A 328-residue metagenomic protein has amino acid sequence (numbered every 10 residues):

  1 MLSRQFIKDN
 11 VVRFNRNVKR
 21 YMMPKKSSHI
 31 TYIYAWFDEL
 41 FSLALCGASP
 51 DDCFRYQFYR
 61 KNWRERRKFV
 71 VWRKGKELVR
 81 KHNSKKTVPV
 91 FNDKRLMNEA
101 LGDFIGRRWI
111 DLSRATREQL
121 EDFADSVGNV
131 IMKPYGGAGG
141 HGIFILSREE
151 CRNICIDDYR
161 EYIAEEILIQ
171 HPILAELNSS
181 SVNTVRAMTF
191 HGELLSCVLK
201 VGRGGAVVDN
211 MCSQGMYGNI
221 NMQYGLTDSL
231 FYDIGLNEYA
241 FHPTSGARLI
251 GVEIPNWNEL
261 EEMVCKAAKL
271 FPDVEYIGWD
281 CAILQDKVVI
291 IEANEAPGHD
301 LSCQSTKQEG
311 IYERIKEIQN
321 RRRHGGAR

Functional and structural regions predicted by a protein language model:
D9-D122: Conserved N-proximal alpha/beta basic substrate-recognition cap immediately N-terminal to, or forming the N-lobe
V12, A240-C265, K269-Y276, I283-R328: C-terminal active-site "lid" helix and adjoining low-complexity regulatory extension at the edge of ATP-using catalytic
E77-V185: Active-site nucleotide/adenylate-binding loops and adjacent lid/helix of ATP-dependent enzymes
V130, E193-L195, V289-I291: Protein kinase-like catalytic core scaffold
G136-A138, I169-Q170, V201-R203, A282-I283 (+1 more regions): Short, solvent-exposed loop/turn segments at secondary-structure junctions
S147-D233: Phosphate-binding site of ATP-dependent enzymes
N178, L230, I234-A247: A conserved mid-domain beta-alpha-beta active-site/ligand-binding segment of alpha/beta enzyme cores
R186, G278-D280: Short, surface-exposed charged micro-motifs
